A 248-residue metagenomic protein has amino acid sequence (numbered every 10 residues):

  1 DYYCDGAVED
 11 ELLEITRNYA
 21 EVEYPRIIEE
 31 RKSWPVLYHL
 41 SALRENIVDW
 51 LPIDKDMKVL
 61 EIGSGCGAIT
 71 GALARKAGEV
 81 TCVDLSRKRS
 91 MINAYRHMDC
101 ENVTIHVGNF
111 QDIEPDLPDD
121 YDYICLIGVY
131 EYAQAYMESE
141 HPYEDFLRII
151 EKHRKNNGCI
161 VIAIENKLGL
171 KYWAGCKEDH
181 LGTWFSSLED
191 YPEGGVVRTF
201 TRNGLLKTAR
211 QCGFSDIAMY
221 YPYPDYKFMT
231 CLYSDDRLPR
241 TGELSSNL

Functional and structural regions predicted by a protein language model:
D1-Y19: N-terminal auxiliary segments of SAM/dcSAM-dependent transferases
D56-G65: Conserved class I S-adenosyl-L-methionine
C66-A77: Conserved SAM-binding loop of SAM-dependent methyltransferases across substrates and taxa, primarily the Class I
K76-D112: Class I SAM-dependent methyltransferase SAM/SAH-binding core
P115-I124: A short acidic, Gly/Pro-enriched loop at the edge of an enzyme's catalytic core that lines a small-molecule cofactor
H141-C159: A short glycine-rich, Lys/Arg-flanked "PGG" loop and its adjoining helix->strand segment in the class I
V161-T183: Conserved class I S-adenosyl-L-methionine
G195-G213, M219: Short alpha-helix
